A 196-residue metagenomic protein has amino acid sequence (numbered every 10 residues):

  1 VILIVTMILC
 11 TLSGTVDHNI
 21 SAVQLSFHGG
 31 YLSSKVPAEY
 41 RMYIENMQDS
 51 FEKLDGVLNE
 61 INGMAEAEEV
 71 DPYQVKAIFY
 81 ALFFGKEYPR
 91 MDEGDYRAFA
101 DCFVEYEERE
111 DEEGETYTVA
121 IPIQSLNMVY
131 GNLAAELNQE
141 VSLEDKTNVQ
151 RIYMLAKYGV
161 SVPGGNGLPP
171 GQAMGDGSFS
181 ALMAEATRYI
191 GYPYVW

Functional and structural regions predicted by a protein language model:
T6-P193: Intrinsically disordered, low-complexity, Pro/Ser/Thr/Asn/Gly/Ala-rich spacer/linker segments adjacent to signal
W196: Active-site neighborhood of thiol-dependent amide/isopeptide-bond enzymes
